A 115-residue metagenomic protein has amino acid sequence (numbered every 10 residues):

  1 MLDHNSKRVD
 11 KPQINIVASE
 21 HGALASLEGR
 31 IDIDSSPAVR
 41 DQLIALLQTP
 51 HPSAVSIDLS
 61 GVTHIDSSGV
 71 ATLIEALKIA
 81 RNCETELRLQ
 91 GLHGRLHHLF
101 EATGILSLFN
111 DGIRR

Functional and structural regions predicted by a protein language model:
M1-H64, E75-R115: STAS-like cytosolic regulatory interaction modules
